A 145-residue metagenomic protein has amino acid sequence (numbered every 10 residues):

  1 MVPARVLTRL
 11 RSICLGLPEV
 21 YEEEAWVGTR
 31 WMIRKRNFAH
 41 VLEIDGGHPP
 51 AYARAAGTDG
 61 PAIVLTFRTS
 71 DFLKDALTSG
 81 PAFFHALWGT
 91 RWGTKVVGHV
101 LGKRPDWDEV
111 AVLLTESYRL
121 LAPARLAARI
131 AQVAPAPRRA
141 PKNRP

Functional and structural regions predicted by a protein language model:
M1-P145: Charge-dense, helix-prone N-terminal extensions
